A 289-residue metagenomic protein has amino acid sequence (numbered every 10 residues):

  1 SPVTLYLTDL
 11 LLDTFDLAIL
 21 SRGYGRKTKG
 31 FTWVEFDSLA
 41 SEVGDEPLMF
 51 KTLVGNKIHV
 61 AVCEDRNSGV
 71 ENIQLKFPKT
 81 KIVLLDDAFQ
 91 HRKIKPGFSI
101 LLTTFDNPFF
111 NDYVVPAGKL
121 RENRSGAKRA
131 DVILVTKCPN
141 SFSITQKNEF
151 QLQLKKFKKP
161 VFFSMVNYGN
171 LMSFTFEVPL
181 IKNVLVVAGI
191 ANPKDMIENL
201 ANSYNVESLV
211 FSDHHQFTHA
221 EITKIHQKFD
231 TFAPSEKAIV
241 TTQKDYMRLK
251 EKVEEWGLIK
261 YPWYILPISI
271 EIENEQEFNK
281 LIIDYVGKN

Functional and structural regions predicted by a protein language model:
S1-L20, Y24: A conserved segment at the C-terminal end of the G1
A18-L20, L101, N183-V187: Conserved beta-strand elements of the Class I
G23-K156: Phosphate/Mg2+-binding loops and adjacent switch elements in nucleotide/diphosphate-handling enzyme cores
F50-K51, H91-P96, L200, L249-L258: Short loop/helix-cap segments at secondary-structure boundaries that form the rim of catalytic
N56, L75-K81, L180, F229-K237: Glycine-rich phosphate-binding loop signature in dinucleotide/nucleotide-binding domains
P108-S235: C-terminal accessory "lid"/substrate-recognition subdomains
S212-Q216, G257-K288: Short, flexible loop segments at boundaries between secondary-structure elements
E236-K244: Acidic beta-strand-to-loop metal/phosphate-binding motif
